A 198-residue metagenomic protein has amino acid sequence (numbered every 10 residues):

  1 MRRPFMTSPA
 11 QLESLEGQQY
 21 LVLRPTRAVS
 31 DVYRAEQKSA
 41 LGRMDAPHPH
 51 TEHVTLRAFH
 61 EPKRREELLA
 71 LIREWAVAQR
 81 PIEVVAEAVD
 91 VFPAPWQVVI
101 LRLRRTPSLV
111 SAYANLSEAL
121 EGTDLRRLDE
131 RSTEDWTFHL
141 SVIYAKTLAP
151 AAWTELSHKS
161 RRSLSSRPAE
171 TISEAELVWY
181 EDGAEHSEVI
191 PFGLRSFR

Functional and structural regions predicted by a protein language model:
M1-V85, T106-S166, A184-R198: Basic, often amphipathic N-terminal segments
L21, L101, A175-L177: Hydrophobic beta-strand residues in large extracellular and virion-surface proteins
H53, P95-Q97: A short small-residue
A58, R102, W179: Pocket-edge structural micro-motifs
I82-V84, V98-V99, F138, E170 (+1 more regions): A broad, low-specificity signal marking well-ordered, structured residues that form hydrophobic/aromatic
V89-P95, E170-H186, L194: Glycine-rich beta-strand-turn "strand-cap" elements at beta-sheet edges
V99-R105: Short histidine-centered catalytic/ligand-binding loop motif
